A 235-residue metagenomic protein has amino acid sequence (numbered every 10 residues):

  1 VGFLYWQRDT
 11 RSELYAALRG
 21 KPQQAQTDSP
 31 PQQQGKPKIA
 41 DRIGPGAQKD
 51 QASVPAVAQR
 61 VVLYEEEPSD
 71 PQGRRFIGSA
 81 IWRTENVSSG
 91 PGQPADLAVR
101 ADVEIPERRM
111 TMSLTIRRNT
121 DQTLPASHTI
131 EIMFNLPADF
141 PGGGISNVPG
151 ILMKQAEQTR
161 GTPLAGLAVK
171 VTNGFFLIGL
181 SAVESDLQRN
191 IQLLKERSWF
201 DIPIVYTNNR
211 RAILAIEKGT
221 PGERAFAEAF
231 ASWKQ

Functional and structural regions predicted by a protein language model:
V1-R11: Hydrophobic single-pass membrane-targeting/anchoring helices
T10-R60: Juxtamembrane proline-rich low-complexity "stalk" or linker regions positioned immediately after a signal peptide
P55-F140: Extracytoplasmic beta-rich ectodomain segments of secreted or membrane-anchored proteins
R74-S79, S113-I116, I145-P149, A212-T220: Short amphipathic beta-strand/extended segments with alternating polar/hydrophobic composition
L97-R100, P163, D186: Short structured motifs
N119-T123, D139-G142, S185-Q188, N209-A212: Short beta-strands and strand-coil junctions in structured, solvent-facing domains, enriched
D121-F176: An exposed acidic His-Trp-rich patch
K170-Q235: Extracytoplasmic/luminal low-complexity segments enriched in Pro/Gly and acidic/polar residues that act as flexible
